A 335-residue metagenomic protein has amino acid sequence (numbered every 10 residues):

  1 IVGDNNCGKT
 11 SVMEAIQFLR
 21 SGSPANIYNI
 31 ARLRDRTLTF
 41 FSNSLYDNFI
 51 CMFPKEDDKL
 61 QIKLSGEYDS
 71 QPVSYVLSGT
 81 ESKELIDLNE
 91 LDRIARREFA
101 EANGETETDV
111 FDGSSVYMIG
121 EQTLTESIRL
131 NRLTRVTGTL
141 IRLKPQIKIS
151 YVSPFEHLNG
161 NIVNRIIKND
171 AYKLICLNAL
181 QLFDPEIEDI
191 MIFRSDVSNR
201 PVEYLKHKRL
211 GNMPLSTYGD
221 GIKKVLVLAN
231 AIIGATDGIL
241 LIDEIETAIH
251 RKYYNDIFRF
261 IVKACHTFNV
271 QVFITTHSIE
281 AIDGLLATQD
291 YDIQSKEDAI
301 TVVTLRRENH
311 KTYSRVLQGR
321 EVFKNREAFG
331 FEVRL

Functional and structural regions predicted by a protein language model:
I1-L19, R32-L33, T37: Pre-Walker A-like glycine/lysine-rich segment at the N-terminus of P-loop NTPase domains
G22-L228, I233, I239, T301 (+1 more regions): Phosphate-coordinating catalytic segments in nucleotide- and nucleic-acid-processing enzymes
T236-G238, N269-F273: Loop/turn-to-beta-strand initiation segments
D243-I245: Walker B catalytic acidic pair
T247-R251: ABC ATPase nucleotide-binding domain "signature" loop
D256-I261: Conserved hydrophobic alpha-helix in the ABC-type ATPase nucleotide-binding domain
T275-H277: H-loop/switch region of ABC-family ATPase nucleotide-binding domains
L285-E308: A short helix-turn-beta junction within AAA+ P-loop NTPase domains corresponding to the substrate/partner-engaging
